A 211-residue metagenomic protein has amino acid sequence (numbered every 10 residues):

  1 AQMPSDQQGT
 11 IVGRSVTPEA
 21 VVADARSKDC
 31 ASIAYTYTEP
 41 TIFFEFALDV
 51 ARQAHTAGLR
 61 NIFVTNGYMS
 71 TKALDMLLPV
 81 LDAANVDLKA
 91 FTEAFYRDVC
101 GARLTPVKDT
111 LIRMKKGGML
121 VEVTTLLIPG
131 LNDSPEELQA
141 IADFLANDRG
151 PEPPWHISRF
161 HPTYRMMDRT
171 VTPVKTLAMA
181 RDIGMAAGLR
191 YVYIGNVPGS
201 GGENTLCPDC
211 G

Functional and structural regions predicted by a protein language model:
A1-A83: Conserved Radical SAM active-site core
Q2-S5, P40-I42, G67-L74, A84-G101 (+2 more regions): Conserved radical SAM core fold
Q8-V12, D98-R103, R169-T170: Short glycine-enriched, charge-decorated loop/helix-capping segments at active-site entrances that position
A20-A23, E45-T56, R60, K72 (+5 more regions): Alpha-helical scaffolding segments of alpha/beta enzyme cores, especially the outer helices of TIM-barrel or partial
R26-R52, F95-K108, T125-A140, A146: Conserved glycine-rich "GG(E/T)P / GGGxP" loop and the immediately following alpha-helix in the radical SAM core
I33, N61-F63, A84-V86, V121-V123 (+2 more regions): Hydrophobic faces of well-ordered beta-strands that scaffold small-molecule active sites in alpha/beta enzyme cores
L78-A84, G118, P151, G188: Glycine-enriched alpha-helix->loop->beta-strand junction motifs that scaffold or abut catalytic
L131, P135-G211: Auxiliary Fe-S-binding modules of radical SAM enzymes
